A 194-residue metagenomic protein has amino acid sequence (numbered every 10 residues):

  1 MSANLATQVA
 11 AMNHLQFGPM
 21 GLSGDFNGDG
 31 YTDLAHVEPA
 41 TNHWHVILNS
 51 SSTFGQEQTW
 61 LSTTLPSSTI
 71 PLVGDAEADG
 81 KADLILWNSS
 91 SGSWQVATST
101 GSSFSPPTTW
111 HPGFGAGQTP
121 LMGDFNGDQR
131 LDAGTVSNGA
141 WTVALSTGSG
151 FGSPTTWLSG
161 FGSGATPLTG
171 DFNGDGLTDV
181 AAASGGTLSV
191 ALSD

Functional and structural regions predicted by a protein language model:
M1-D194: Trp/Gly-enriched beta-strand/coil motifs that build multi-repeat beta-propeller-like domains and related W-rich binding
